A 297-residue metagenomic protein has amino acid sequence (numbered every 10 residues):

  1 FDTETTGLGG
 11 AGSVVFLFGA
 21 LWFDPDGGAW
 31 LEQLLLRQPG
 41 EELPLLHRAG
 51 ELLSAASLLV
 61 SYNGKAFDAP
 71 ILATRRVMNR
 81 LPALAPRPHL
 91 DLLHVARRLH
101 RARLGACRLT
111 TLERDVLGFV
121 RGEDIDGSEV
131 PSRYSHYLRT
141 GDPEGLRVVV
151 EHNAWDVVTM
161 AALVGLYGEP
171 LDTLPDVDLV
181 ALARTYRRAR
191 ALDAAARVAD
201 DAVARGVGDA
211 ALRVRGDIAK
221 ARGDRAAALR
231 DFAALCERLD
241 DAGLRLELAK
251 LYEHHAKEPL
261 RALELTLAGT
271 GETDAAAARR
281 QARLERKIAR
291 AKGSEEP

Functional and structural regions predicted by a protein language model:
G28-T111, D115-F119: Conserved DEDDh/DEDDy metal-dependent 3′-5′ exonuclease domain
L104-V180: Acidic, Mg2+-coordinating catalytic module of metal-dependent nucleases/exonucleases that use a two-metal-ion mechanism
P143, L192, R225, E258-P259: TPR-repeat structural position
Y186, R215, A219-R222, Y252-E253 (+1 more regions): Residue at a conserved register position within TPR or TPR-like alpha-solenoid repeats
